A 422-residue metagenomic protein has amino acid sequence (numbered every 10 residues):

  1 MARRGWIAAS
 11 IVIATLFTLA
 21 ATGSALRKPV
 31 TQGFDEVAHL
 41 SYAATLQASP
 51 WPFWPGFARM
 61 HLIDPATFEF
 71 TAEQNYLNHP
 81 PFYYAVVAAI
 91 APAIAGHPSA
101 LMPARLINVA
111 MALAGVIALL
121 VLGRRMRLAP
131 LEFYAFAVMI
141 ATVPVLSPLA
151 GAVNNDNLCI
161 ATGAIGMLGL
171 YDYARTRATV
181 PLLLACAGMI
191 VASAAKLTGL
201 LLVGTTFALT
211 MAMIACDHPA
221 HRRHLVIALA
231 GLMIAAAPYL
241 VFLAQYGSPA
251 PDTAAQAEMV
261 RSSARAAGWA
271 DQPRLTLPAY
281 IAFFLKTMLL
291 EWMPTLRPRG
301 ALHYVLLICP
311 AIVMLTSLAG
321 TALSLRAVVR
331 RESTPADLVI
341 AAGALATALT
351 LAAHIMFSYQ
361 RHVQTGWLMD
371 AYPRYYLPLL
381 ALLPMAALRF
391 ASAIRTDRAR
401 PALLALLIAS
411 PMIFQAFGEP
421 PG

Functional and structural regions predicted by a protein language model:
E36, L40-R105, A257-A266, P294-P298: Interfacial juxtamembrane loops and adjacent helix segments that form the catalytic/substrate-binding surfaces
A89, P103-R127, I165: Transmembrane-helix motifs of polytopic, lipid-linked glycan transferases
S99, L119-T142, R177: Transmembrane-helix signature of polytopic, membrane-embedded enzymes that assemble or transfer cell-envelope glycans
R124-R127, G166-L183, A192, I214-C216: Membrane-interface transmembrane helices that cradle and orient dolichyl/undecaprenyl
P148-C159: Short acidic/glycine- and proline-prone juxtamembrane loop motifs at membrane-interface regions of multi-pass membrane
G169-R175, L202-M233: Perimembrane helix-loop-helix junctions
P181-L197, L202-V203, F207, M233-I234: Membrane-interface alpha helices of multi-pass inner-membrane proteins
H224-T321: Membrane-lumen/periplasm interface segments of specific transmembrane helices in polyprenyl phosphate-linked
